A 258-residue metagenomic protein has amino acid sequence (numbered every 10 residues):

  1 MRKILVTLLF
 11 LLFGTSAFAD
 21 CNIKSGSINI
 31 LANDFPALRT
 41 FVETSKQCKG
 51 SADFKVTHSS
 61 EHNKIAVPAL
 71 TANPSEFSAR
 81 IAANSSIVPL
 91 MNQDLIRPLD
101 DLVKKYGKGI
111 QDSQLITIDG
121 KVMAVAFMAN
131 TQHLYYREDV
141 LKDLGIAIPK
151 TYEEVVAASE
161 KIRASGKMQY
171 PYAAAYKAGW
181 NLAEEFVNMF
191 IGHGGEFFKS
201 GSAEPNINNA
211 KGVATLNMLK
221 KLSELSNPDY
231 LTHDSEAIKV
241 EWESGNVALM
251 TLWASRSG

Functional and structural regions predicted by a protein language model:
V6-L9, F18-S86, I148, L231: Conserved N-terminal structural module of periplasmic/extracytoplasmic solute-binding proteins
G14-S16: N-terminal signal peptide c-region/cleavage motif recognized by signal peptidases
N63-E76, R80, N92-Q93, V140-L141 (+2 more regions): Short helices/loops that flank or line small-molecule/ion binding pockets
A79-R80, N217-G258: Extracytoplasmic/periplasmic substrate-binding proteins
N84-T131, A147, V156, E185: Hinge/lid segment of periplasmic solute-binding proteins
R97-I110, P171-K177, H193-A214: Short, solvent-exposed loop/beta-turn-alpha elements that line the ligand-binding surface or hinge of extracytoplasmic
M123, Q132, V156-E204, V247: Extracytoplasmic/periplasmic solute-binding protein
S159-K161, G201-T232: Glycine-centered hinge/linker elements that transmit conformational signals in sensory and ligand-binding systems
